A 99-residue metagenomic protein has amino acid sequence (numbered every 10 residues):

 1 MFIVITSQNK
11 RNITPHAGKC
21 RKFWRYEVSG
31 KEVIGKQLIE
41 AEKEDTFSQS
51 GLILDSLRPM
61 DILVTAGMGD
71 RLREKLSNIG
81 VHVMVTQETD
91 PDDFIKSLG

Functional and structural regions predicted by a protein language model:
F2-A41: N-terminal first-folded block
N12, Q49-L52, D93-F94: Short acidic active-site motifs
K36-V64, M84, T89: Compact, charge-rich alpha-helical regulatory domains located at protein termini
T65-G69: N-terminal glycine-rich "phosphate-gripper" loop used for MgATP/nucleotide binding and carboxylate activation
D70-G99: C-terminal structural segments of small proteins and small subunits
